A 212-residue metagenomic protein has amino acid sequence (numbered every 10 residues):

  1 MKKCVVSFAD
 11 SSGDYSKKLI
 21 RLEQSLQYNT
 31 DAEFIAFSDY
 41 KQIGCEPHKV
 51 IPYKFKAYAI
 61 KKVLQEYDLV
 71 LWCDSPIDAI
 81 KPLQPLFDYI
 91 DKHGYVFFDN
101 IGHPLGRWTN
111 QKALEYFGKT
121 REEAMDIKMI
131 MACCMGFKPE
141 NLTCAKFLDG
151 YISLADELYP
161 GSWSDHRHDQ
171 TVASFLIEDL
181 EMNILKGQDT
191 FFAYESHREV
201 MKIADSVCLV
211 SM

Functional and structural regions predicted by a protein language model:
M1-Y58, K62-E66, S162-R167, T171 (+2 more regions): N-terminal anchoring/stem segment of glycosyltransferases
K2, H93, M131-C133: Short, surface-exposed beta-edge/turn micro-motifs
S11-Y15, D78, L142-T143: Short acidic, S/G/P-rich loop/turn micro-motifs used as interaction or catalytic elements
F37-D39, F98-D99, L185-D189: Conserved beta-strand termini and adjacent loop/short-helix elements that scaffold enzyme active sites in alpha/beta
Y40-C45, H103-L105, T190-E195: A short acidic, often aromatic-flanked loop/helix-cap motif at beta-alpha or helix-coil junctions that lines enzyme
K56-T109: GT-A fold catalytic core of metal-dependent nucleotide-sugar glycosyltransferases, centered on the diacidic
V96-R121, R198-E199, C208: A short, conserved beta-to-alpha structural element at the edge of catalytic cores that scaffolds binding
E122-M212: Catalytic core and acceptor-binding pocket of nucleotide-sugar-dependent glycosyltransferases
